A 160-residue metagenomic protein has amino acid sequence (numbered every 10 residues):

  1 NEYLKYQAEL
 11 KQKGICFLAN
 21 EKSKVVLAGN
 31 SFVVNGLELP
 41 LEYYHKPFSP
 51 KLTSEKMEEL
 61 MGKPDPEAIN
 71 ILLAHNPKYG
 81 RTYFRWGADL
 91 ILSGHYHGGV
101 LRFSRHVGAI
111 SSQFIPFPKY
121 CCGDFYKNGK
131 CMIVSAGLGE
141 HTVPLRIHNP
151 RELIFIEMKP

Functional and structural regions predicted by a protein language model:
N1-P160: Soluble catalytic domains of enzymes that build or remodel membrane lipids, polysaccharides, and related
